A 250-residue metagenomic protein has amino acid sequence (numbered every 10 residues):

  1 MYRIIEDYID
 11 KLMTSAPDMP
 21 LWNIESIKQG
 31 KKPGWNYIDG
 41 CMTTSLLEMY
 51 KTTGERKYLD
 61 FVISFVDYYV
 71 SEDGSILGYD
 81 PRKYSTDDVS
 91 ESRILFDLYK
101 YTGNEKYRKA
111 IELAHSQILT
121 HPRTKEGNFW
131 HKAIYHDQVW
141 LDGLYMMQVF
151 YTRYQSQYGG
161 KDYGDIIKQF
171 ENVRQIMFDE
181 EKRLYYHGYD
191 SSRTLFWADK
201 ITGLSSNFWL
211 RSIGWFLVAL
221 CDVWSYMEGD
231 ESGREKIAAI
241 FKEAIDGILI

Functional and structural regions predicted by a protein language model:
M1-I250: Glycan-recognition and catalytic cores of secretory/periplasmic carbohydrate-active enzymes
